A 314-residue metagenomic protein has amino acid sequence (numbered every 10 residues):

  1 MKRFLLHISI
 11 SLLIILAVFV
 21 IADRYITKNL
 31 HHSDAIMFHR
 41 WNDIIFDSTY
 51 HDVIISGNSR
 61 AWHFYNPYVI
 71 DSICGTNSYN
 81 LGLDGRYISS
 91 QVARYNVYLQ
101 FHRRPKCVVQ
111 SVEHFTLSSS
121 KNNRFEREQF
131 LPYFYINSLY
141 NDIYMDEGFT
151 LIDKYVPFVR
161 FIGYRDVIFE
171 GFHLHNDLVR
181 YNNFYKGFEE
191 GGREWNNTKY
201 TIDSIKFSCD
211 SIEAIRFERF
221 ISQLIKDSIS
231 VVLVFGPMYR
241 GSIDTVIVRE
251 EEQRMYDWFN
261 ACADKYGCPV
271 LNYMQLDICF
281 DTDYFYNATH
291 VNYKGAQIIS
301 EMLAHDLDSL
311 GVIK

Functional and structural regions predicted by a protein language model:
L6-R24: Hydrophobic membrane-insertion alpha-helices, especially the h-region of bacterial N-terminal signal peptides
I26-F46: Alpha-helical transmembrane signal-anchor/signal-peptide segments
S56, R60-M145: Membrane-embedded segments
V112, F125-S230: Secreted/periplasmic serine-hydrolase-like ester/acetyl group-modifying domain
I221-I247: Active-site segments of SGNH/GDSL-like serine hydrolases that catalyze O-acetyl group transfer/hydrolysis on lipids
R240-N272: Substrate-gating cap/lid alpha-helix
N287-K314: Histidine-centered active-site loop/cap adjacent to the catalytic His in serine esterases/O-acetyl transfer systems
